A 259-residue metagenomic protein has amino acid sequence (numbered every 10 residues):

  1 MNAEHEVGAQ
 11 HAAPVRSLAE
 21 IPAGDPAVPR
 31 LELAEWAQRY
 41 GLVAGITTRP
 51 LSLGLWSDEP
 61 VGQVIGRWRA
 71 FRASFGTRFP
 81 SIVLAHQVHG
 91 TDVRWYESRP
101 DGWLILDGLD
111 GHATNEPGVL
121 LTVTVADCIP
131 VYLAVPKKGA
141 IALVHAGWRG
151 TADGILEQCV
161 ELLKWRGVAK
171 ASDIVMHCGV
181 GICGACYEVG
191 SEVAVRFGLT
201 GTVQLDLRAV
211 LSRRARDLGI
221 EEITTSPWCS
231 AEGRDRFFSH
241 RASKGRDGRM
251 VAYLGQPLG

Functional and structural regions predicted by a protein language model:
M1-G259: Active-site microenvironment for binding and transforming phosphate-containing groups
